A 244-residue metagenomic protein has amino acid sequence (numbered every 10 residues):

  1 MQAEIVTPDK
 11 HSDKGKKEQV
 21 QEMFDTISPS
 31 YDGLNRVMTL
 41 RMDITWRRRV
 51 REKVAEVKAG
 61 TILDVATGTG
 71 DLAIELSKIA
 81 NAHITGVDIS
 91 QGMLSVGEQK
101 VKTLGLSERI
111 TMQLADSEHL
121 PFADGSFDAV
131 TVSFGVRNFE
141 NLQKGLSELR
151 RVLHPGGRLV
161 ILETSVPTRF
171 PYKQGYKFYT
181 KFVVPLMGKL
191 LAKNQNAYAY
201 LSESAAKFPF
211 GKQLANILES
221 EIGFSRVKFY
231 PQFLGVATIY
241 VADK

Functional and structural regions predicted by a protein language model:
M1-E22: N-terminal auxiliary segments of SAM/dcSAM-dependent transferases
E18-Q19, L162, V166-L218, K228: C-terminal alpha-helical "lid/dimerization" subdomain adjacent to the S-adenosyl-L-methionine
S30-G33, T39-G60, E75: Conserved alpha-helix/loop element of class I SAM-dependent methyltransferases that forms part of the SAM/SAH-binding
Y31, V130-T131: Hydrophobic beta-strand segment of the Class I
T61-V65, T69-H119: Class I SAM-dependent methyltransferase SAM/SAH-binding core
E118-A129: A short acidic, Gly/Pro-enriched loop at the edge of an enzyme's catalytic core that lines a small-molecule cofactor
Q143-P155: A short glycine-rich, Lys/Arg-flanked "PGG" loop and its adjoining helix->strand segment in the class I
E221-R226, Y230-K244: Core SAM-dependent methyltransferase catalytic element
